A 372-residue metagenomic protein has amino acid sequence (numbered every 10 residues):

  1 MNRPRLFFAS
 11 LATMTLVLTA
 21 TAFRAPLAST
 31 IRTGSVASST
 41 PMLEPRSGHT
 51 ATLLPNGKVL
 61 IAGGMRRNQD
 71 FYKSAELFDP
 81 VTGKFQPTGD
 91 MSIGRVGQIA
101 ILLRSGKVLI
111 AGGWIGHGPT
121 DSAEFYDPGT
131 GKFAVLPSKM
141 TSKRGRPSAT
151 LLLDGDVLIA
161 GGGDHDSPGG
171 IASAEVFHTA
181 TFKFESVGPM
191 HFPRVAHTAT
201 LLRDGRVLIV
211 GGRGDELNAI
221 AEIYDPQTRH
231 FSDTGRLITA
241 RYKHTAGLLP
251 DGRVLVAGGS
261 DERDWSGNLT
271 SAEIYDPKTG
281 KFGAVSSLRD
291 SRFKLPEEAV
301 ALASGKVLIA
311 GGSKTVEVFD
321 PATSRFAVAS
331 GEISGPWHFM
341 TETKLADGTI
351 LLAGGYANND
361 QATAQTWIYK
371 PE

Functional and structural regions predicted by a protein language model:
N2-L11: Bacterial N-terminal signal peptides that target proteins for export
P4, L18-E372: Kelch-like beta-propeller repeat domains
S10-A20: Bacterial N-terminal signal peptides
